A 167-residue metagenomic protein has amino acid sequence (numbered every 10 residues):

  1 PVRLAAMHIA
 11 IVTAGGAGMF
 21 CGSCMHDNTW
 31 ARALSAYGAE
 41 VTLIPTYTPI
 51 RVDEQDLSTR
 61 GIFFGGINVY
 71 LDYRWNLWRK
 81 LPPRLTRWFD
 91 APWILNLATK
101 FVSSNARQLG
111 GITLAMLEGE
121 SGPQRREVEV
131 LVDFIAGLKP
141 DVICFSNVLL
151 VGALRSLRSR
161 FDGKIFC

Functional and structural regions predicted by a protein language model:
A6-A10: Extreme N-terminal starter segment of soluble prokaryotic enzymes
A14-H26, R51, P123: A short, glycine/small-residue-rich beta-strand->loop->alpha-helix junction that serves as a flexible
N28, S58-F63, F161-D162: Short, hinge-like loop/turn segments at secondary-structure boundaries
T29-A39: A short, Lys/Arg-enriched amphipathic alpha-helix followed by its capping loop at the start of a domain
T42-D133, G137-L138: A conserved catalytic-core segment of Leloir-type glycosyltransferases
V142-C144, L157-C167: Active-site proximal beta-strand in glycosyltransferases
S146-L150: Short His-centered aromatic/hydrophobic patch
